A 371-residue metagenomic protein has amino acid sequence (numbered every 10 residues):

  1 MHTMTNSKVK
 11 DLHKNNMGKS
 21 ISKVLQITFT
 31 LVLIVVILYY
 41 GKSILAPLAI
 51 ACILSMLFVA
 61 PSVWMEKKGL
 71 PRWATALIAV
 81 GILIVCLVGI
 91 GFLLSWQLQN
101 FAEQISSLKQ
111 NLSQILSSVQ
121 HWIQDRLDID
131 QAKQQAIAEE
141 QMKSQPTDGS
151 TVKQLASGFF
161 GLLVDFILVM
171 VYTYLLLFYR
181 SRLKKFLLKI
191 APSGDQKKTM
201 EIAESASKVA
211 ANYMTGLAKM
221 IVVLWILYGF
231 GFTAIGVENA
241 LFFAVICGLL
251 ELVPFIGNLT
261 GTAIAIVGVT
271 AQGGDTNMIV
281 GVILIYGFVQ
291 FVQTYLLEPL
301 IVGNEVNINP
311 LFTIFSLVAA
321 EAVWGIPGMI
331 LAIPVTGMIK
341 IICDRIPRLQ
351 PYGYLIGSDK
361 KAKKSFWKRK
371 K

Functional and structural regions predicted by a protein language model:
M1-W96, T173, G337, C343-K371: Anchoring transmembrane alpha helix of integral membrane proteins
V9, P61-K68, A74, I90-L168 (+2 more regions): Juxtamembrane membrane-interface segments in integral membrane proteins
I21-K23, G158-T270, T276-V282: Alpha-helical transmembrane segments and their immediate interhelical loop/hinge regions in multi-pass membrane
Q26, K42-I50, A234-V245, G273-G281 (+2 more regions): Membrane-water interface of transmembrane alpha-helices in multipass transporters/channels
T28-L33, I37, L77-I90, L163-M170 (+10 more regions): Generic alpha-helical transmembrane segments of integral inner-membrane proteins, especially permease/transport modules
I44, L48, A60, W64 (+8 more regions): Membrane-spanning helices that line or support transport/gating and their immediate boundary helices in channels
L70-A79, D130, Q196-T199, N239 (+3 more regions): Membrane-interface starts of transmembrane alpha-helices
I279-K371: Hydrophobic alpha-helical transmembrane segments of membrane transport and translocation systems, primarily multi-pass
